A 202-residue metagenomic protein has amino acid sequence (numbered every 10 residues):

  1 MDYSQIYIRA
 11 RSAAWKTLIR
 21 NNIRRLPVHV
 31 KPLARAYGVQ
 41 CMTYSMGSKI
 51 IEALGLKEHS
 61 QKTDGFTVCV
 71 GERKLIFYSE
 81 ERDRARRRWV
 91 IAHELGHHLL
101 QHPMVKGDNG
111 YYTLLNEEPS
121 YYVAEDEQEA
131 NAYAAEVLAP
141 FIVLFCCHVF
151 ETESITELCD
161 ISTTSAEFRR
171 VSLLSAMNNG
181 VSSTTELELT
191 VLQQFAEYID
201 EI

Functional and structural regions predicted by a protein language model:
M1-I202: Active-site hotspot residues in diverse enzymes, especially metal/ion-binding acidic/histidine motifs
